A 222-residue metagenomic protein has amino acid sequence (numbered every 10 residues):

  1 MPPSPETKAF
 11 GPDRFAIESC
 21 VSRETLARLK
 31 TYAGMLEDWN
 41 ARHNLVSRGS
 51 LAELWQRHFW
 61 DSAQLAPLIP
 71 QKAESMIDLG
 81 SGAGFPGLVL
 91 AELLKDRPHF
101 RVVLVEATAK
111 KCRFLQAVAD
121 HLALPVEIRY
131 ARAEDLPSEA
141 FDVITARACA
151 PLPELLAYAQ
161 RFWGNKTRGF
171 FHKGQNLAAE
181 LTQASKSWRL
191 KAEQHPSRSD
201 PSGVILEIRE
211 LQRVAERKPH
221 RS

Functional and structural regions predicted by a protein language model:
M1-A73, I77, D96, A109-L124: Class I SAM-dependent transferase core
L36, L90, H172-K173: Residue-level signal for inorganic ion chemistry
A63-A146, L156: Conserved SAM/SAH cofactor-binding pocket of Class I
G82, A148-P151, Q175: Short glycine-rich anion-binding loops that position phosphate/pyrophosphate groups of nucleotides and phosphorylated
R101, P125-E127, R168, R189-E193: Conserved beta-strand segments of alpha/beta enzyme cores
L156-G169: A short glycine-rich, Lys/Arg-flanked "PGG" loop and its adjoining helix->strand segment in the class I
K166-A178: Conserved beta-strand signature within the Rossmann-like core of class I S-adenosyl-L-methionine
N176-S222: Active-site capping/gating segments
